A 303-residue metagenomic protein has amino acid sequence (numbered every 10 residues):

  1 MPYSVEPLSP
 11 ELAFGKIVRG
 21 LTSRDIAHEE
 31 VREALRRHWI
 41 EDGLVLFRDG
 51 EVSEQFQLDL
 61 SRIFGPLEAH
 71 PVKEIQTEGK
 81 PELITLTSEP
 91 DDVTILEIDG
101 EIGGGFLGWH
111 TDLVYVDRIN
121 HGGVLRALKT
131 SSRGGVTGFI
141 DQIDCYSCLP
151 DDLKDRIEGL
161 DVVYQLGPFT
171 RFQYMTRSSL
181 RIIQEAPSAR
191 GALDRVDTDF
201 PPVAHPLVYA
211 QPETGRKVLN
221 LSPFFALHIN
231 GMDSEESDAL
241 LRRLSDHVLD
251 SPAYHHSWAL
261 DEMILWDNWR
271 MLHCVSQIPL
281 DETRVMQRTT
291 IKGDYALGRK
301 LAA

Functional and structural regions predicted by a protein language model:
M1-L260, W269-A303: Non-heme Fe(II) oxygenase catalytic core, chiefly the N-lobe of the double-stranded beta-helix
